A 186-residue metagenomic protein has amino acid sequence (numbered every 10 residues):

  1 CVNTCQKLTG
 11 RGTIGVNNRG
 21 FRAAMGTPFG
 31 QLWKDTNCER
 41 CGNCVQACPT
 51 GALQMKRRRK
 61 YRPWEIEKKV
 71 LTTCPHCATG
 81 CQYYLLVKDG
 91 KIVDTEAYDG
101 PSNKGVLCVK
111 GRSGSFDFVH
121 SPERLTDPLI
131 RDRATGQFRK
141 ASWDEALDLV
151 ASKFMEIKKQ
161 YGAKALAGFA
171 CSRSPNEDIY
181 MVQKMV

Functional and structural regions predicted by a protein language model:
C1-V186: N-terminal export/assembly segments and adjacent metallocofactor-ligating motifs of anaerobic energy-metabolism
